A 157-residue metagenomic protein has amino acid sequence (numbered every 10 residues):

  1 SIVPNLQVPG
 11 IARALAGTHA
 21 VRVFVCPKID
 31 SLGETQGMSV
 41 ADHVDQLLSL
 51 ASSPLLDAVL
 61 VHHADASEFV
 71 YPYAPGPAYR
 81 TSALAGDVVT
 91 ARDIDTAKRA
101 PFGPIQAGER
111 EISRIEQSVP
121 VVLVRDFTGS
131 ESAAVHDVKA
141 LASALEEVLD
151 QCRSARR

Functional and structural regions predicted by a protein language model:
S1-V3, E34-T35: Short, glycine-rich nucleotide/cofactor-binding loops
I2-Q7, Y71-P72: A short secondary-structure junction signal
N5-A12, M38-H43: Charged helix-capping and loop-helix junction motifs
V25-P27, H62: Generic beta-sheet signal
S31: Catalytic-face loop-and-helix region of soluble metabolic enzyme cores
G37-R157: C-terminal functional extensions of proteins
